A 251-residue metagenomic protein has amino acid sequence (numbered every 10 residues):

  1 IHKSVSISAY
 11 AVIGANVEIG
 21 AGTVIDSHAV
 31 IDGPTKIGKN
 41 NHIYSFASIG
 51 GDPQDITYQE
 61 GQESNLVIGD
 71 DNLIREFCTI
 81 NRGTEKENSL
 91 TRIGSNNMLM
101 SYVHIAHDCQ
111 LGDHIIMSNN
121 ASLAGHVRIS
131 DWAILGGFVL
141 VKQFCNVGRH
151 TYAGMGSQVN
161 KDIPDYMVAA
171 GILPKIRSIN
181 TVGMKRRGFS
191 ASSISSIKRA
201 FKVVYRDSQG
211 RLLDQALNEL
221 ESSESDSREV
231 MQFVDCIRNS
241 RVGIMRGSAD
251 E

Functional and structural regions predicted by a protein language model:
I1-K175: Structural signal for interior beta-strand "rungs" in well-ordered beta-sheet cores of soluble enzyme domains
K3, N40, F46, G51 (+4 more regions): Terminal amphipathic alpha-helical/low-complexity segments used for targeting or macromolecular assembly
